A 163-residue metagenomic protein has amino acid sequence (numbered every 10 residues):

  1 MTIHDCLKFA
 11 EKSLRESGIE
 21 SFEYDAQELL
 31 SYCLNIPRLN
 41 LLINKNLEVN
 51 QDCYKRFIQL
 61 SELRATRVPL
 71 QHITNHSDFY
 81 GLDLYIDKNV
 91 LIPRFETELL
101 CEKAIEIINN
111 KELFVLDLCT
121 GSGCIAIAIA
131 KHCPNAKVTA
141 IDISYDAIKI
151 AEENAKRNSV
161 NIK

Functional and structural regions predicted by a protein language model:
M1-T74: N-terminal auxiliary segments of SAM/dcSAM-dependent transferases
R15-I19, E112, K163: Short helix-to-loop capping/linker segments positioned immediately adjacent to catalytic or ligand/cofactor-binding
K45, K55-C133, V138-E153: SAM-dependent Rossmann-like transferase core, predominantly class I methyltransferases with a strong bias toward
E152-K163: S-adenosyl-L-methionine
